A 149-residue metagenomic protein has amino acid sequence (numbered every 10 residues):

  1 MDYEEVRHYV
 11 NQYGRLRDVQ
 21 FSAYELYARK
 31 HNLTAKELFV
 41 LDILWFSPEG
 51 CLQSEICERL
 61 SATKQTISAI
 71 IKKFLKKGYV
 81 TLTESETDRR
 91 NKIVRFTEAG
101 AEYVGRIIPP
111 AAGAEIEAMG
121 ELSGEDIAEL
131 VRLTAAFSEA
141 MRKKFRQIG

Functional and structural regions predicted by a protein language model:
M1, E125-G149: C-terminal regulatory/oligomerization modules of transcriptional regulators
M1-H31, Y79: N-terminal leader segment of winged-helix/HTH proteins
Y13, L41-L44, T134: Hydrophobic structural patches
Y13-A23, L60, Y103, I107-M119 (+1 more regions): Alpha-helical linker/hinge and terminal dimerization helices associated with HTH transcriptional regulators
F21, K72-R132: Charged, amphipathic alpha-helical coiled-coil/dimerization segments
S22-T66: N-terminal helix-turn-helix DNA-binding core of bacterial DNA-binding proteins
